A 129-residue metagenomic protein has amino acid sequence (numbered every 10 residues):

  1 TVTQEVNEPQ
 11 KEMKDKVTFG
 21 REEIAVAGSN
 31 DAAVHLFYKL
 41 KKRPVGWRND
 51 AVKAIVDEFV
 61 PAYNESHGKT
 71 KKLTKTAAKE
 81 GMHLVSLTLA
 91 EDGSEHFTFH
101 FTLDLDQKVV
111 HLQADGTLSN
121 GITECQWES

Functional and structural regions predicted by a protein language model:
T1-H96: N-terminal domain-onset segments
T1-M13, L89-S129: Acidic, proline/glycine-rich low-complexity IDRs
